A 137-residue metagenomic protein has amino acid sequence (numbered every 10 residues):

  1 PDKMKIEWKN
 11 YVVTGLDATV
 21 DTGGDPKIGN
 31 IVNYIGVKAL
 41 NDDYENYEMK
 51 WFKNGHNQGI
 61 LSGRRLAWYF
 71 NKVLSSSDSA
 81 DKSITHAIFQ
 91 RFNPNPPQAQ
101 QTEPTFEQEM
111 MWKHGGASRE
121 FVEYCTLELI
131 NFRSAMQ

Functional and structural regions predicted by a protein language model:
P1-V12, N57-L66, F92-Q137: An amphipathic, aromatic/His-enriched active-site/gating alpha helix that lines ligand/cofactor pockets
K3-K5, K9, K27, K38 (+4 more regions): Context-gated lysine
K9-N33, K72-S75, V122-Q137: Short flexible/disordered coil segments
N10-D17, H56-I88: Short, glycine- and small/hydrophobic-rich beta-strand elements in well-ordered beta-sheets
V13-L16, E48-W51, Y69-K72, F106-W112: Short amphipathic alpha-helical surface micro-motifs
G15-R64: Surface-exposed interaction/gating patches
D25-V37, Y69-E107: Short, well-ordered beta-strand segments in beta-rich or mixed alpha/beta enzyme and ligand-binding folds
V37-N41, S79, M110-S118: Alpha-helix capping and helix-coil boundary motifs
